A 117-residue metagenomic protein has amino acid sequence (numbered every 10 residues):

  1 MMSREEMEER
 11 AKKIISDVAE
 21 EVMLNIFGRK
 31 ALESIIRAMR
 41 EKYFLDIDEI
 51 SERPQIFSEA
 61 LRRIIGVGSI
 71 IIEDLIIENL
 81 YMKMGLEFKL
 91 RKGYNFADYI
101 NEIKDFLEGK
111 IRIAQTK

Functional and structural regions predicted by a protein language model:
M1-M39: Short terminal alpha-helical segments
M2-E5, D17, P54, G85 (+2 more regions): Non-catalytic effector/regulatory segments
M7, A11, L32, E73 (+1 more regions): Short amphipathic alpha-helical segments that mediate assembly, nucleic-acid/protein binding, or membrane association
A11, E49, I72, F88-R91: Short, surface-exposed helix-loop/turn micro-motifs enriched in polar/charged residues
V22, I26, K30, K42-D46 (+3 more regions): Short, flexible helical or helix-coil boundary motifs
I26-L75: Amphipathic alpha-helical interaction modules
I76-K117: Amphipathic alpha-helical binding modules
